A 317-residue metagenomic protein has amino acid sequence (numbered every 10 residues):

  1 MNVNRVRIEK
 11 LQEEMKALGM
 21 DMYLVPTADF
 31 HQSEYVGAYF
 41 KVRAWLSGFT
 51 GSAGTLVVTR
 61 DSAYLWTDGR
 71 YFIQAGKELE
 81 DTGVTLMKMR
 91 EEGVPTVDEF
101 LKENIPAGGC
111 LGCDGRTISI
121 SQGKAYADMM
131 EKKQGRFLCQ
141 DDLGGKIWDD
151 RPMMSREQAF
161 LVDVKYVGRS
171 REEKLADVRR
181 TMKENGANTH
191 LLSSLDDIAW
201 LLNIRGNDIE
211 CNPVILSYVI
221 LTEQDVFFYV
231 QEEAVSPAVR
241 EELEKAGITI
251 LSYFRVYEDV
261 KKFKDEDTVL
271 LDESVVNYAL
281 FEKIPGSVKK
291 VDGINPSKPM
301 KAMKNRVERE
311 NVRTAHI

Functional and structural regions predicted by a protein language model:
M1-I317: Terminal domain-start leader segments
